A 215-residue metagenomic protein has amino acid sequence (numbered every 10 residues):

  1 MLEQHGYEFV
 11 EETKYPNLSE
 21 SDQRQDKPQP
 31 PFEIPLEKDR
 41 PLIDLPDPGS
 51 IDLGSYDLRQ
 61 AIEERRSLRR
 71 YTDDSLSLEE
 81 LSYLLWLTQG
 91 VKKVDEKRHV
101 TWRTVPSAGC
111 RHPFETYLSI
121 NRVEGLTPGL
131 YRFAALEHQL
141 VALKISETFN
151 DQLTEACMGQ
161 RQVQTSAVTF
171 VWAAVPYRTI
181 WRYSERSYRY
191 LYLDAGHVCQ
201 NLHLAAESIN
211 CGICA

Functional and structural regions predicted by a protein language model:
M1-R178, A195, I209: N-terminal accessory segments that position/regulate proteins before the catalytic core
W181-R182, A206-A215: Short conserved catalytic/interaction loops centered on acidic-Pro-aromatic/His motifs
R186-D194: Short pre-catalytic strand/loop immediately N-terminal to key active-site residues, enriched for Gly-Thr
